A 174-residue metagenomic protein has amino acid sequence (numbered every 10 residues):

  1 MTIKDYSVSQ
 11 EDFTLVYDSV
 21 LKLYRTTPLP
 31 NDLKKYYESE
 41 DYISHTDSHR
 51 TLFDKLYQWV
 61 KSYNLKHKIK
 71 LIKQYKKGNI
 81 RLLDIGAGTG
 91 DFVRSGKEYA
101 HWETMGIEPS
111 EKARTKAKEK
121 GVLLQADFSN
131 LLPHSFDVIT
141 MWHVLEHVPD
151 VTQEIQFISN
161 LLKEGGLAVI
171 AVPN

Functional and structural regions predicted by a protein language model:
M1-L52: N-terminal juxtadomain amphipathic helix that follows a signal peptide/anchor or precedes a small N-terminal auxiliary
Q10, N64, P133: Residue-level marker of regulatory loop/turn positions in helix-turn-helix DNA-binding domains and in histidine
D12, K55, W59, L145: Charge-dense, low-complexity intrinsically disordered segments
Y36, E40, W59, Y63 (+1 more regions): Residues that form generic nucleotide/phosphate-binding pockets
F53-H67: Conserved SAM-binding loop and adjacent beta-strand
H67-N174: Conserved SAM-binding loop
